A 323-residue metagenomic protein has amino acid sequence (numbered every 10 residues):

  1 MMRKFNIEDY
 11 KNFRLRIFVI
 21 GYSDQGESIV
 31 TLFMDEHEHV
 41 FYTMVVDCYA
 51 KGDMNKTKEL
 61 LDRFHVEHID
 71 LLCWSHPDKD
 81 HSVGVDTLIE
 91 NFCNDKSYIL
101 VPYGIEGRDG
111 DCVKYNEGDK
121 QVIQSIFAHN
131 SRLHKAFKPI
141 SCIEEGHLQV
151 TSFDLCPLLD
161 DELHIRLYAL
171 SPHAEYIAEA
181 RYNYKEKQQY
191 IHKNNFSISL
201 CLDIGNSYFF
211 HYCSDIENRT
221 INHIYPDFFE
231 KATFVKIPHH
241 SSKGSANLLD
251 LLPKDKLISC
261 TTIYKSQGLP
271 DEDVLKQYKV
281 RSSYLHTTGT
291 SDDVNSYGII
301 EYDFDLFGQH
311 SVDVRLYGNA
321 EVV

Functional and structural regions predicted by a protein language model:
M1-H68, K138-F234, F304-V323: Core dinuclear metal-dependent hydrolase active-site scaffold
M2-D9, D95-H164, H223-I224, D255-V323: Binuclear metal-ion centers of metallo-dependent hydrolases, dominated by the metallo-beta-lactamase
F18, C73, L100, Y168-L170 (+3 more regions): Hydrophobic/aromatic beta-strand patches that form the interior of the parallel beta-sheet core in alpha/beta enzyme
Q25, K51-G52, P77-V83, E106-D109 (+4 more regions): Active-site environment of divalent metal-dependent phosphoester hydrolases
H37-M44, K51-P102, P226-S242, P253-L257: Active-site metal-binding motif and surrounding structural segment of the metallo-beta-lactamase
G84-V85, D111-V113, A180: Short, solvent-exposed loop/turn and secondary-structure capping segments
L249-L251: Adenylate-forming
